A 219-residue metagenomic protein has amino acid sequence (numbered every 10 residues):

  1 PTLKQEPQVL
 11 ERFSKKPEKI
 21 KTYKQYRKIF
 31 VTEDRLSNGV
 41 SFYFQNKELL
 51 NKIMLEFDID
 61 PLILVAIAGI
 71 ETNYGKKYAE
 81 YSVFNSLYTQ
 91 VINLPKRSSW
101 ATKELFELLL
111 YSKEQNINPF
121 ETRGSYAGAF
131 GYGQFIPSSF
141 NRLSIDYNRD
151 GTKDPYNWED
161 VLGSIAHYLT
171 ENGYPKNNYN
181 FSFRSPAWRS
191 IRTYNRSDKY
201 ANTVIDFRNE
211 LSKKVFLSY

Functional and structural regions predicted by a protein language model:
P1-T102, E107-R123, G128, S138-Y219: Cell-wall glycan-active module
Q134: Functionally critical loop-and-helix segments that line ligand-binding/catalytic clefts of soluble enzyme domains
